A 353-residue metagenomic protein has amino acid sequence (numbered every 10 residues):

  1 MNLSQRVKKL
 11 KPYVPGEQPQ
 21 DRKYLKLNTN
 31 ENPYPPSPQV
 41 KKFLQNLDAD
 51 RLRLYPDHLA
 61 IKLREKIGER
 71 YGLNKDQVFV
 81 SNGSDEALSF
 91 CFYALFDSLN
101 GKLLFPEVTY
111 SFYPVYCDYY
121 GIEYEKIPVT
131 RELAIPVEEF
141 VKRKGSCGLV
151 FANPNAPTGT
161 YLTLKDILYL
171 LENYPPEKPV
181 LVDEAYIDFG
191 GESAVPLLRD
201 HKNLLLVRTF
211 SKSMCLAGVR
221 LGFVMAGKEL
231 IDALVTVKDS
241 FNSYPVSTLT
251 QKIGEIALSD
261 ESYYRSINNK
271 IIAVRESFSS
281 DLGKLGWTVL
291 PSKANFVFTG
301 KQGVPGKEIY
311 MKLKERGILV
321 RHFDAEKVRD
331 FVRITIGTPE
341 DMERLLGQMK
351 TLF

Functional and structural regions predicted by a protein language model:
M1-L54, G145: N-terminal "arm"/small-domain region of PLP-dependent enzymes with the aminotransferase-like
K62-K102: Phosphate-binding glycine-rich loop
N74-V78, G101-K102, E177, E184 (+2 more regions): Short acidic capping loops at alpha-helix termini that bridge into adjacent secondary structure
A94-Y116: Conserved PLP-anchoring active-site segment centered on the Schiff-base-forming lysine
E125, T130-D188: Active-site phosphate-binding strand-loop segment of PLP-dependent enzymes
K165, K312-R316, R321, A325-F353: PLP-dependent enzyme catalytic core of the Aspartate aminotransferase-like
N203-G283, W287-L290: PLP-dependent aminotransferase class I/II
I272, K284-R316: Conserved PLP-binding catalytic core of the aspartate aminotransferase-like
